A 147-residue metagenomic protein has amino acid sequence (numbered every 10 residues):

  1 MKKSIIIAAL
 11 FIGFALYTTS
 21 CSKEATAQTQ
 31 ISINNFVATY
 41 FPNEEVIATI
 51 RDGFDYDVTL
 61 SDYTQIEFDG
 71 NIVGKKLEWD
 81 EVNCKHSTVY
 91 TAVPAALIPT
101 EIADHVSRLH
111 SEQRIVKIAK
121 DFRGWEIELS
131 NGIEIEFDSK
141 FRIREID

Functional and structural regions predicted by a protein language model:
M1-A9, G13-Y40: Bacterial Sec-dependent N-terminal signal peptides
Q30-D147: First exposed extracellular module after export/assembly in secreted or surface-exposed proteins
